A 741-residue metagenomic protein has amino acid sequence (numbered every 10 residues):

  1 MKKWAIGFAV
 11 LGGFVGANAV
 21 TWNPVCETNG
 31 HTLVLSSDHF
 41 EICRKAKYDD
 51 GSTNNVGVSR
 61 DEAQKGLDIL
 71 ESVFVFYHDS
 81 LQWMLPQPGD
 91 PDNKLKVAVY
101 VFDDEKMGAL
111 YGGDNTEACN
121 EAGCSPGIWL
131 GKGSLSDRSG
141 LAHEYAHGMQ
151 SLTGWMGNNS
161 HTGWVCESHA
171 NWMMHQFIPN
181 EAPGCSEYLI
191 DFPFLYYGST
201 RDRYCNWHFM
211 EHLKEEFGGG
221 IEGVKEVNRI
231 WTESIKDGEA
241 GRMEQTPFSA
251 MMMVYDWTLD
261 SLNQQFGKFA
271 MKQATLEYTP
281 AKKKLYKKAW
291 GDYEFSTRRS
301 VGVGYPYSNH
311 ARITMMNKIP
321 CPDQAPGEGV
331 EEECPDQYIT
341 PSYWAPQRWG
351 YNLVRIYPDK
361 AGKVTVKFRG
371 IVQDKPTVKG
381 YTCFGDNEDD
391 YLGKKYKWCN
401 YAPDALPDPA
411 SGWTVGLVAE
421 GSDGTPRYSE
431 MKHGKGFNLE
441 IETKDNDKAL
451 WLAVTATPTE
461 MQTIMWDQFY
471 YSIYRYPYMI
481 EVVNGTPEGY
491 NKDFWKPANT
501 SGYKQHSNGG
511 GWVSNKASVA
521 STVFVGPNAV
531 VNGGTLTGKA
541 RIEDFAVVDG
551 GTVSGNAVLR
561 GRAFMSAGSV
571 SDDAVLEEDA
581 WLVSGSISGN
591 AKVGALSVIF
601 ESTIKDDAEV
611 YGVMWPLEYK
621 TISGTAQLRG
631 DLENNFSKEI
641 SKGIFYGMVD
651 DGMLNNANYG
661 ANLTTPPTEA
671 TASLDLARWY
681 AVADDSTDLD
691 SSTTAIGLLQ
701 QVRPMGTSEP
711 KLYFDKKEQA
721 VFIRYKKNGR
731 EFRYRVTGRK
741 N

Functional and structural regions predicted by a protein language model:
M1-N18: Gram-negative bacterial Sec-dependent N-terminal signal peptides
V20-S125, W129-Y145, M149-T153, N400-P426 (+2 more regions): Zn2+-dependent metallopeptidase catalytic core
T116-E121, L135-G140, W155-G218, N228-Q273 (+1 more regions): Acidic/His/Gly-enriched intrinsically disordered linker/tail segments that often contain short helix/coil "MoRF-like"
D237-F494: Beta/coil-rich, acidic/histidine-enriched accessory regions frequently appended to metallopeptidases
P487-T552, R562, S566-A567: Extended, small-residue-rich solenoid/repeat segments and analogous flexible loops that form exposed scaffolds
N556, R562-F564, V575, D579 (+3 more regions): Predominantly polar beta-repeat domains that present long G/T/S/D/N-rich surfaces used to bind, process, or adhere
L674-K716: Extracellular/surface-exposed low-complexity repeats and stalk/linker segments enriched in Gly/Pro and small polar
Y713, K717-T737: Short, surface-exposed terminal/edge motifs of secreted or surface/virion proteins that either
